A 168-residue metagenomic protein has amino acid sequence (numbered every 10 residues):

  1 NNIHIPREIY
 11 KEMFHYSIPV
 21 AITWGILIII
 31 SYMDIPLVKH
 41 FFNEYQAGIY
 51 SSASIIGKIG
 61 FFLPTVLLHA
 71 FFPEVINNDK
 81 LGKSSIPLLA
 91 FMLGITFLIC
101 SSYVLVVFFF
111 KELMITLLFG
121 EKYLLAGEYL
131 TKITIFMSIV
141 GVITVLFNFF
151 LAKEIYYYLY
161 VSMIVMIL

Functional and structural regions predicted by a protein language model:
N1-S31, D79-S84: Interhelical loop/hinge segments that connect adjacent transmembrane helices in multipass membrane
Y10, F14-S17, G82-F97, V106-F109 (+1 more regions): Interfacial transmembrane-helix starts/ends
P19, D34-P36, G48-P64: Alpha-helical transmembrane segments of polytopic membrane transporters and translocases
E44-Y45, F108-S138: Interfacial segments at transmembrane-helix termini and the short loops linking adjacent helices
G57-L81, A152: Helix-loop junctions and terminal segments of transmembrane helices in multi-pass membrane transport/translocation
I76-N77, I135-V161: Membrane-interface junctions at transmembrane-helix termini in multi-pass inner-membrane proteins
I86-L93, L130-T131, F149-L168: Alpha-helical transmembrane segments of multi-pass membrane transporters/permeases
